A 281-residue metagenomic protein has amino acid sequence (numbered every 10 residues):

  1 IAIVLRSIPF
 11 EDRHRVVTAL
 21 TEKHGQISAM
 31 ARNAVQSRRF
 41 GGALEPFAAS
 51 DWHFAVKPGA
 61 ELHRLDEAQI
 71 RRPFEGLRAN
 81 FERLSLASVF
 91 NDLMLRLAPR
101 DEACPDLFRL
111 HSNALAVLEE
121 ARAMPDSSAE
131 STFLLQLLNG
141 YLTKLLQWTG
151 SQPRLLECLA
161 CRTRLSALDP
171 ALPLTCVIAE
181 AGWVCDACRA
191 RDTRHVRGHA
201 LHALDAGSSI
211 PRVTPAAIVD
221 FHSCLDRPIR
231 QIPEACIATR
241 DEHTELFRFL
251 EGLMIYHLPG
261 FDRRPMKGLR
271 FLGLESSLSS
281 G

Functional and structural regions predicted by a protein language model:
I1-G281: Non-catalytic alpha-helical scaffolds and adjoining flexible linkers that form interface surfaces for assembly
